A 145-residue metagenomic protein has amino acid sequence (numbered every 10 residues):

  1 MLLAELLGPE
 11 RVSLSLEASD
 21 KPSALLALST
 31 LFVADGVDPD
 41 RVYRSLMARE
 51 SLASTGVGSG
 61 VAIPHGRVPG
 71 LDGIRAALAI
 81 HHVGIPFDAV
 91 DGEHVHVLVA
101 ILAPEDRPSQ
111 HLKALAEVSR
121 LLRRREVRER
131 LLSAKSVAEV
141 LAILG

Functional and structural regions predicted by a protein language model:
M1-G145: Cytosolic covalent-transfer regions centered on His/Cys nucleophiles that carry phosphoryl or persulfide groups
